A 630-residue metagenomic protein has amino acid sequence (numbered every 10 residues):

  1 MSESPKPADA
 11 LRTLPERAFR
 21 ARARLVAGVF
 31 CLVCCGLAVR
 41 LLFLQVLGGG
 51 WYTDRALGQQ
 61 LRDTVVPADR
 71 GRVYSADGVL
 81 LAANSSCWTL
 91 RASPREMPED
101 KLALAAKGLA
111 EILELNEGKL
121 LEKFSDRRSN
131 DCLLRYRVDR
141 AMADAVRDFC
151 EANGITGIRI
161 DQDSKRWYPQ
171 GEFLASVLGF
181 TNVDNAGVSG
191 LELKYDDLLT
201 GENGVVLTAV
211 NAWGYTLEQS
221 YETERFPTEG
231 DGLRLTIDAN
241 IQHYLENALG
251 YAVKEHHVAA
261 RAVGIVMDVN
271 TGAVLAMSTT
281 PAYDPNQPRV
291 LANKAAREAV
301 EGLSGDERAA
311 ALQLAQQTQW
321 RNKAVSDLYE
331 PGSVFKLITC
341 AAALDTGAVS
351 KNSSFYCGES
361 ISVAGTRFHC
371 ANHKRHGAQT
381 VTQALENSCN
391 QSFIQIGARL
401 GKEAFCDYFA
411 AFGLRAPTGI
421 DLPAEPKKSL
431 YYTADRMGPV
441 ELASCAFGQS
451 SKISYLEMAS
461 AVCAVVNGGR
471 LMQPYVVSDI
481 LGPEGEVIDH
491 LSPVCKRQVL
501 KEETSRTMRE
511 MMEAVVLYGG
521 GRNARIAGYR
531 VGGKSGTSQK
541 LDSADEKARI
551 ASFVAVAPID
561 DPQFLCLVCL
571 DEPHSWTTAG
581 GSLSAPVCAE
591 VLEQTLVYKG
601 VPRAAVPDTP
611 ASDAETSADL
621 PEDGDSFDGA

Functional and structural regions predicted by a protein language model:
M1-L303, Q319, L328, E403-G413 (+4 more regions): Periplasmic/cell-envelope proteins involved in peptidoglycan metabolism and beta-lactam response
S2-A10, A82, N211-E224, I237 (+5 more regions): Beta-lactam-recognizing serine transpeptidase/beta-lactamase-like catalytic domain environment
